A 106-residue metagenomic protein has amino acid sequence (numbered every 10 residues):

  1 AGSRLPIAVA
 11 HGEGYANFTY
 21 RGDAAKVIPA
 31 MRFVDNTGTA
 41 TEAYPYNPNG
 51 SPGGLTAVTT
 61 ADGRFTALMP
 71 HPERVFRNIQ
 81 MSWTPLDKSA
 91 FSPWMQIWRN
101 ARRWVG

Functional and structural regions predicted by a protein language model:
A1-G106: Amide-donor transfer/coupling interface in amidating biosynthetic enzymes
